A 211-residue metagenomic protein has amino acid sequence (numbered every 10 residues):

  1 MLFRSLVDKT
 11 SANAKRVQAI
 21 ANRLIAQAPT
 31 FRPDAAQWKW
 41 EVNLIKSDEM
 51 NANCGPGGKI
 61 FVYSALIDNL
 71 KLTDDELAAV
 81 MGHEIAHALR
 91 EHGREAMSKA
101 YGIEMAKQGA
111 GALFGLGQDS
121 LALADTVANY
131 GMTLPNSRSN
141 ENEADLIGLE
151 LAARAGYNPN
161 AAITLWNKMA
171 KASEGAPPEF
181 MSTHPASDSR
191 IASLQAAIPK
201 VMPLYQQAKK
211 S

Functional and structural regions predicted by a protein language model:
M1-S211: A Zn2+-metalloprotease active-site environment signal
